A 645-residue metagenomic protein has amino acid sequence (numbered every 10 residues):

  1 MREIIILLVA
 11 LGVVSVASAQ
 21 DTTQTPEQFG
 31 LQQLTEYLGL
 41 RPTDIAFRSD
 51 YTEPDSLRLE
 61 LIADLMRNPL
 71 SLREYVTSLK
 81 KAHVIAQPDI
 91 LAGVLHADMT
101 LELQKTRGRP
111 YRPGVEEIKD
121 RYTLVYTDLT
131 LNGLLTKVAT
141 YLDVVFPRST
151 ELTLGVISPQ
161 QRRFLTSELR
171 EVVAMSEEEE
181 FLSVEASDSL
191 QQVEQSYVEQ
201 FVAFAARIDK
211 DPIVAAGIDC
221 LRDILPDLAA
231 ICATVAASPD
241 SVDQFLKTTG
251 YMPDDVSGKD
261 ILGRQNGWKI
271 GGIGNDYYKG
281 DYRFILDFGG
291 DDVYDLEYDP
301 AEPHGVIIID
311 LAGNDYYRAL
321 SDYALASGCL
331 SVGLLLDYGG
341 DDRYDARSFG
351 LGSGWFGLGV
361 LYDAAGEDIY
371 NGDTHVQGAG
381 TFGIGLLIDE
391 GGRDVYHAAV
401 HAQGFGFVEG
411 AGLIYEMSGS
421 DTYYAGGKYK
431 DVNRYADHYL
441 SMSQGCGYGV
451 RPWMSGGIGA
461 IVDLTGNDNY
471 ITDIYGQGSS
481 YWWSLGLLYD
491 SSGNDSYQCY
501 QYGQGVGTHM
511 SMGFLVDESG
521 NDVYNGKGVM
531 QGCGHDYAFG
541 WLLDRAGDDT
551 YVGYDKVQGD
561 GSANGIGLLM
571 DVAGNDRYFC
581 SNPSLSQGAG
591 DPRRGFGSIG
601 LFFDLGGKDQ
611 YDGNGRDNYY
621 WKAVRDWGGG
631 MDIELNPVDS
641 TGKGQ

Functional and structural regions predicted by a protein language model:
R2-L8, V13-G272, K643-Q645: Terminal non-domain segments
D223-I309, N314, Y323, G457 (+3 more regions): N-terminal segments that cap or nucleate solenoid repeat domains
G263-Y282, G290-E297, N314-R318, D341-D345 (+8 more regions): Glycine- and aspartate-rich repeat motifs characteristic of hemolysin/RTX-like Ca2+-binding segments in secreted
G267-G271, Y282-F288, H304-A312, S327-Y338 (+13 more regions): Well-ordered beta-strand segments characteristic of repetitive beta-sheet solenoids
D295-L296, R318-D322, G328, D345-F349 (+10 more regions): Short glycine/acidic-rich loop motifs that flank beta-strands on beta-rich extracellular proteins
A324-A326, L351-G352, Q377-G378, A402-F405 (+8 more regions): Acidic/polar low-complexity surface segments
Y497-G507, S511-L569, D576-P583: Eukaryotic tandem repeat interaction scaffolds
Y611, D617-S640: Blade-level signature of beta-propeller repeat domains, shared across WD40, Kelch, NHL, RCC1 and BNR/Asp-box propellers
